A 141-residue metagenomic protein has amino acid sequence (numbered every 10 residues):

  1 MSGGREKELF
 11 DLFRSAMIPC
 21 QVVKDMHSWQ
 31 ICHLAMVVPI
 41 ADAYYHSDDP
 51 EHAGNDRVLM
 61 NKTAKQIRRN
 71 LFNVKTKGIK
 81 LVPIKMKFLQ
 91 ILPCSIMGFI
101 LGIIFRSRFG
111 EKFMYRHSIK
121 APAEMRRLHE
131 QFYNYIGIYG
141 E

Functional and structural regions predicted by a protein language model:
M1-L81: Internal alpha-helical scaffold of NAD(P)-dependent oxidoreductase catalytic cores
R14, L71-E141: NAD(P)-dependent Rossmann-like dehydrogenase/reductase catalytic/cofactor-binding core
